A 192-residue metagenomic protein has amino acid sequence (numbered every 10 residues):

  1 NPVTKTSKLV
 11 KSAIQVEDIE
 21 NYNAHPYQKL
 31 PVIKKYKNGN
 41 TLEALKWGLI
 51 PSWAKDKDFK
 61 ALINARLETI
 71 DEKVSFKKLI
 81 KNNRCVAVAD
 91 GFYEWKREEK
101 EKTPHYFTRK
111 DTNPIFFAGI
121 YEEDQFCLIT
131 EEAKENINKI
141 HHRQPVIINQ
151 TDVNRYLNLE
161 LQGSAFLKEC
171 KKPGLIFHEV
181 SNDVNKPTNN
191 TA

Functional and structural regions predicted by a protein language model:
N1-A192: Short linear sequence motif anchored by a di-proline
